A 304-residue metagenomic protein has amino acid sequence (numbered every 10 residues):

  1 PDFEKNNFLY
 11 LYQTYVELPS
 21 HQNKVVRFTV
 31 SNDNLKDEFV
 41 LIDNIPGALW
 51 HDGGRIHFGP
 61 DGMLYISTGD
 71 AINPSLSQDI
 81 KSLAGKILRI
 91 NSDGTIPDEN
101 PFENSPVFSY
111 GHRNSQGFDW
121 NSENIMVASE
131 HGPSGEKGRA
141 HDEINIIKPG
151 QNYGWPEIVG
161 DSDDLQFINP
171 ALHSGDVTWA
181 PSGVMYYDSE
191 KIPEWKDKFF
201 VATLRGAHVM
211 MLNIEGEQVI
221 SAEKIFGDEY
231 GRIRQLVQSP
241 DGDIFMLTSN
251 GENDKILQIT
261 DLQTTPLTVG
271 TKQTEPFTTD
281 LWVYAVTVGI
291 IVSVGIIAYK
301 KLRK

Functional and structural regions predicted by a protein language model:
P1: Blade-loop segments of beta-propeller domains
E4, A71-E223, G231, S239-F245 (+2 more regions): Beta-propeller domain segments
L9: Ligand-binding face of N-terminal immunoglobulin V-set domains in extracellular IgSF glycoproteins
H21-F58: Asp-box/WD-like beta-propeller blade repeats and closely related beta-sheet repeat scaffolds
V40-I45, F102-E103, I225-D228: Short loop/turn motifs that cap or connect beta-strands within the blades of beta-propeller-type repeat domains
G53-G69, G85-K86: Aromatic- and glycine-enriched pocket-lining scaffold segments that form the walls of small-molecule binding clefts
K272-V288: Juxtamembrane/start-of-transmembrane alpha-helix segments at the extracytoplasmic/lumenal side of membrane anchors
A285, V292-K304: C-terminal membrane-anchoring or membrane-association module
